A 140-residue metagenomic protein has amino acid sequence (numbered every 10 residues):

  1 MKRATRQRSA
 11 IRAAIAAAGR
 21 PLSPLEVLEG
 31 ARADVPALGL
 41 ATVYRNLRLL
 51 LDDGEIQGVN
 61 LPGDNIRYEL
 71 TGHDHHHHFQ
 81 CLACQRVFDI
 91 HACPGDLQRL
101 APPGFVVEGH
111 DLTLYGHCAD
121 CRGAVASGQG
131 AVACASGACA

Functional and structural regions predicted by a protein language model:
M1-A16: Short alpha-helical segments that sit at the start of domains
A17-S23: Short capping segments at the starts of secondary-structure elements
S23-P36: DNA-recognition alpha helix
G39-L40: Short coil turns linking two alpha-helices in DNA-binding domains
V43-G54: Basic amphipathic alpha-helical segments that dock to polyanions
E55-G58, P62-A140: Non-DNA-binding regulatory cores of transcription-related proteins, predominantly C-terminal effector-binding
